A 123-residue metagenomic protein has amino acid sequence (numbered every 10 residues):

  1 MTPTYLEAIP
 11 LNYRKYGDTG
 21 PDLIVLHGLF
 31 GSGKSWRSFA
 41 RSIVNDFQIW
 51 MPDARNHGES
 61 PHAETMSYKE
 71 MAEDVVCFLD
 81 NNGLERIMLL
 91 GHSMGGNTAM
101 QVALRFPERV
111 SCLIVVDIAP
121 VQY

Functional and structural regions predicted by a protein language model:
M1-L23, V44-F47, L84-E85: Alpha/beta-hydrolase fold catalytic core
I9, R14, A40-R41, W50-L90: Active-site loop/oxyanion-hole signature of alpha/beta-hydrolase fold enzymes
G20, G28-S32, S93: Active-site glycine-rich loops that stabilize anionic/oxyanionic intermediates across multiple enzyme folds
G28-S38, I49: Serine-hydrolase catalytic-loop signature spanning alpha/beta hydrolases and amidase-signature enzymes
F30, A54-G58, P120: Alpha/beta-hydrolase active-site loop signature
R37, V76, M100-L104: Short, hydrophobic alpha-helix immediately C-terminal to the catalytic nucleophile
L84-Y123: Conserved hydrolase catalytic core segment
